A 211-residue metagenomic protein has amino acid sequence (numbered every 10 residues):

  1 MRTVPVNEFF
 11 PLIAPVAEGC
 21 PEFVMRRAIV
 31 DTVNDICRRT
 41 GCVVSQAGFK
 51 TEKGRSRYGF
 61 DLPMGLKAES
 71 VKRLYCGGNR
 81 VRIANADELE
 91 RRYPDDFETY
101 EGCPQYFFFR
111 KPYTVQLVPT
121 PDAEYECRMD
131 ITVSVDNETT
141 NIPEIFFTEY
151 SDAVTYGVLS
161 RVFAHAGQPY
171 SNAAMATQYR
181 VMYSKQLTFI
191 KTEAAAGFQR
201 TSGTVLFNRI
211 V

Functional and structural regions predicted by a protein language model:
M1-V211: Glycine-enriched, solvent-exposed interface loops adjoining structured elements
